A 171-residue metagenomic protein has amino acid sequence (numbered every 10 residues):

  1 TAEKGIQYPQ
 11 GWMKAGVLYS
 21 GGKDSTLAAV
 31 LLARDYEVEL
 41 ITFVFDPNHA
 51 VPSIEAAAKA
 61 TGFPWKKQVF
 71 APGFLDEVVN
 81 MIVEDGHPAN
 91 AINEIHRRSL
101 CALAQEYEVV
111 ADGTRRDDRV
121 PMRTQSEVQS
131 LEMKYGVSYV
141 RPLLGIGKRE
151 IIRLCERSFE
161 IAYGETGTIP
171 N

Functional and structural regions predicted by a protein language model:
T1-N171: Nucleotide-activated chemistry modules centered on ATP-dependent adenylation/adenylyltransferase
